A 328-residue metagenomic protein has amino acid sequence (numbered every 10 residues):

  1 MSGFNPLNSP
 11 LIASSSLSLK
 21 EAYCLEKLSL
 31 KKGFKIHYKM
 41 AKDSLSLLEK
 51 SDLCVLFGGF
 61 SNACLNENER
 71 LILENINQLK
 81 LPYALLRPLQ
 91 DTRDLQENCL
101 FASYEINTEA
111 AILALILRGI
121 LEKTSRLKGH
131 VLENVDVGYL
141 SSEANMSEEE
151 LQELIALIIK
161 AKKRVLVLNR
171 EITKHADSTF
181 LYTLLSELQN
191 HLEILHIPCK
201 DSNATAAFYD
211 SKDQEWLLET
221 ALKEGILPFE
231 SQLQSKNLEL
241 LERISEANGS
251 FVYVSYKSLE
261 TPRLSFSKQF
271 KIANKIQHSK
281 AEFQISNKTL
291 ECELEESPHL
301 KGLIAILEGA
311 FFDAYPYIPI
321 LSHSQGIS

Functional and structural regions predicted by a protein language model:
S2-N5, L17, L25-K27, K32 (+3 more regions): A cross-kingdom feature strongest in bacterial/archaeal respiratory oxidoreductases
P10, L53-V55, V165: Structural motif
L11-I12, L28: Internal active-site segments that recognize and position negatively charged phosphoryl groups and nucleotide moieties
G33-L47, E143-E150: A short, well-structured beta->alpha microelement
N77-K162: Long, well-ordered, tryptophan-enriched scaffold segments
R126, V135-N145, V165, S178-F180 (+4 more regions): N-terminal leader/propeptide and maturation segments of large enzyme subunits in energy/redox metabolism and hydrolases
N169-R170: Extended, domain-scale alpha-helical bundle/helix-rich regions
